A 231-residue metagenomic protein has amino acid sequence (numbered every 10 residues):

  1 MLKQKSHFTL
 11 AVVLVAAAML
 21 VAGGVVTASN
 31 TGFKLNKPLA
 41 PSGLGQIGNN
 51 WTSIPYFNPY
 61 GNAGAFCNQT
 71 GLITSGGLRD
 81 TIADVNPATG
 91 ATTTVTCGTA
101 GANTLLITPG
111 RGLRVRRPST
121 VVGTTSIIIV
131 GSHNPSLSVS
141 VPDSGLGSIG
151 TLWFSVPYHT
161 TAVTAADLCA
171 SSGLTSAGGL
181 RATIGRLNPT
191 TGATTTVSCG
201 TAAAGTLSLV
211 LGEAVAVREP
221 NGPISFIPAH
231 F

Functional and structural regions predicted by a protein language model:
M1-N30: Sec-dependent, cleavable N-terminal signal peptides
A22-F231: N-terminal exported-region signature
